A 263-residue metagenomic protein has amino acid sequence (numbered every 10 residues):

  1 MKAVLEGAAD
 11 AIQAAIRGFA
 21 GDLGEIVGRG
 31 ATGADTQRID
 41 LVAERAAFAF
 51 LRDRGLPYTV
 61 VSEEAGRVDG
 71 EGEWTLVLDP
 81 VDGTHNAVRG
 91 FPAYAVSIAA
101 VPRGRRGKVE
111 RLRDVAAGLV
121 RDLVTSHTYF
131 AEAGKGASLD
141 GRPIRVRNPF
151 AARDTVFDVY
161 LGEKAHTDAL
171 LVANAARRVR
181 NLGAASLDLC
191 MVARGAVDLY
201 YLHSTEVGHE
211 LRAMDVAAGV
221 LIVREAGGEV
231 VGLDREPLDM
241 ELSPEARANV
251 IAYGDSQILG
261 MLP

Functional and structural regions predicted by a protein language model:
M1-V81, Q257: N-terminal subdomain of lithium-sensitive/metallo-dependent phosphomonoesterases centered on the IMPase/IPPase/PAP
I12, I16, D122-T125, E132-K135 (+1 more regions): An extended, acidic
A14, G18, D22, A34-L41 (+2 more regions): Alpha-helical substrate-recognition element adjacent to the catalytic core
A34-V42, V88-F91, S186, A213 (+1 more regions): Short, conserved micro-motifs enriched in small and acidic residues
D40, G83-T84, V192, V223: Buried hydrophobic positions in well-ordered alpha/beta secondary-structure cores of metabolic enzymes
A47, L51, V96, A100 (+1 more regions): Buried hydrophobic packing segments
T59-E63, A87, R180-G183: General beta-strand structural signal in soluble alpha/beta enzymes
E71-G134, R153: DPxDG-like acidic metal-binding loop motif
